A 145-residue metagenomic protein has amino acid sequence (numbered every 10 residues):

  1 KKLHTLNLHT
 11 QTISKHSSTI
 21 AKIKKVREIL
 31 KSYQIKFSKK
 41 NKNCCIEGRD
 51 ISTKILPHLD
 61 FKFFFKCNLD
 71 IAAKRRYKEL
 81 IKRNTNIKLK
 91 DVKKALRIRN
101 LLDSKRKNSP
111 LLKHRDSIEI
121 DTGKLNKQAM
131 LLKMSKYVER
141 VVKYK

Functional and structural regions predicted by a protein language model:
K1-N43, D70, K74, D91-K107 (+1 more regions): ATP-dependent small-molecule kinase phosphotransfer cores that center on conserved nucleotide phosphate-binding segments
K2, I81-K90, K145: Short, glycine- and charge-enriched coil/turn segments that flank and shape catalytic ligand pockets
S32-F61: Phosphate/Mg2+-binding loops and adjacent switch elements in nucleotide/diphosphate-handling enzyme cores
I46-K54, K93, S109-S117: Glycine/charge-rich, flexible interdomain linkers and switch-proximal surface loops that mediate coupling
D50-S52, N68-D70, L125: Short glycine-rich anion-binding loops that position phosphate/pyrophosphate groups of nucleotides and phosphorylated
P57-K78, I87-R97: Conserved phosphate-donor/acceptor-positioning beta-strand/loop module used by diverse small-molecule
D60-F61, K113-K127: Phosphate-binding beta-loop-alpha motif at adenosine-nucleotide cofactor sites
K133-Y144: C-terminal alpha-helix
